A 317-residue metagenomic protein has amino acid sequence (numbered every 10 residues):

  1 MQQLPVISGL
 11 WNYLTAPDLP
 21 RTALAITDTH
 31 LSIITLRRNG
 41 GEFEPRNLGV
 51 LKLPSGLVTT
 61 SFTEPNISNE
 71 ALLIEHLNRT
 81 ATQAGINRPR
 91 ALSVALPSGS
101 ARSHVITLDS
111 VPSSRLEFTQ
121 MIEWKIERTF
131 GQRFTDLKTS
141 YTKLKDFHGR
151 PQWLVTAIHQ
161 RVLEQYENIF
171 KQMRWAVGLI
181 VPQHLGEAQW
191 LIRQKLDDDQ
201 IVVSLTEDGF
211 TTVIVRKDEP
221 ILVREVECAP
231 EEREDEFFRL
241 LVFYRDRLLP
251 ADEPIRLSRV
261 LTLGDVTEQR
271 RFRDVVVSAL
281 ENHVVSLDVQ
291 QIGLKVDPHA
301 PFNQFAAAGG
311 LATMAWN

Functional and structural regions predicted by a protein language model:
M1-N317: Hydrophobic/aromatic-enriched cytosolic interaction surfaces used to assemble or bind macromolecules
